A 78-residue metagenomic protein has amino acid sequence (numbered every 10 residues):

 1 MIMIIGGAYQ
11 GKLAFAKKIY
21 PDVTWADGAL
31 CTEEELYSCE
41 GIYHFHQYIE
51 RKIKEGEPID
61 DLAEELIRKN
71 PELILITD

Functional and structural regions predicted by a protein language model:
M1-L30: Glycine-rich P-loop/Walker A and Walker A-like loops and their local beta1-loop-alpha1 context in P-loop NTPases
V23-I76: Conserved nucleotide-sensing/catalytic segment adjacent to the nucleotide-binding pocket in NTP-handling enzymes
